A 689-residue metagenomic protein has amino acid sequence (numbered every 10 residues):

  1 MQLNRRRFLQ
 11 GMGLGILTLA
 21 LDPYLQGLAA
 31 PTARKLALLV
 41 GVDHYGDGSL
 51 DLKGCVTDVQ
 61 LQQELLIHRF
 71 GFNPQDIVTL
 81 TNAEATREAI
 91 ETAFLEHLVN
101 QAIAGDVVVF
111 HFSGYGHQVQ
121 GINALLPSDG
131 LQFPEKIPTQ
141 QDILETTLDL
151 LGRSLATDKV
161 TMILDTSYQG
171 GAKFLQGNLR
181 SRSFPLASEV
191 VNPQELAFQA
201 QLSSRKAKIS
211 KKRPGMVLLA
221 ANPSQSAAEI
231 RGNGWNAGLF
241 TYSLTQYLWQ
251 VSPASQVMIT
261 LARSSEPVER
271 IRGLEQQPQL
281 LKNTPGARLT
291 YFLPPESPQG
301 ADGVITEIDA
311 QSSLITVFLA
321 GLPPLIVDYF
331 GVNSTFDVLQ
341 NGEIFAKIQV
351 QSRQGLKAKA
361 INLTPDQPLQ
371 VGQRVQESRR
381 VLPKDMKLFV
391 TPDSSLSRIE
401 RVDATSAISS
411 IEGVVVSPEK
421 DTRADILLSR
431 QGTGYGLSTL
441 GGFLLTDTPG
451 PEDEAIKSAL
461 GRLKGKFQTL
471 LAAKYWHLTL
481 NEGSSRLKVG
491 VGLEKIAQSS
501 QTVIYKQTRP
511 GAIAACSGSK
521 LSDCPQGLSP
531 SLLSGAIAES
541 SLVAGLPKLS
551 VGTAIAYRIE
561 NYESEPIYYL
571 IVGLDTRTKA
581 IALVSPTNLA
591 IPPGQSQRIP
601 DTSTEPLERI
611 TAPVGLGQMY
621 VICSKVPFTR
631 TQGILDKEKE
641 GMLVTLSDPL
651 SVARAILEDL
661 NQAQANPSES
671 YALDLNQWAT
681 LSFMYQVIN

Functional and structural regions predicted by a protein language model:
M1-I16: N-terminal secretory signal peptides and thylakoid transit peptides that target proteins across membranes
P23, G27-A29, R34, R87-G177 (+1 more regions): Caspase-like (clan CD) cysteine peptidase catalytic core
A30, A37, A207-I209, V251-A320 (+1 more regions): Caspase-like cysteine protease fold
G41, L66, D149, T157-E275 (+2 more regions): Active-site-proximal C-terminal subdomain of hydrolase catalytic domains
G46-Q60, R231-W235: Glycine- and acidic-residue-enriched helix-capping/strand-helix junction motifs
V327, V332-P383: Beta-strand/loop-dominated core regions that host nucleotide or nucleotide-derived cofactor-binding catalytic loops
L396-E400, L440-L570, L574-N689: Secretory-pathway glycoprotein ectodomains that are cysteine- and/or Ser/Thr/Pro-rich
E412-D447: Short, well-ordered secondary-structure micro-motifs within conserved domains or adaptor modules
